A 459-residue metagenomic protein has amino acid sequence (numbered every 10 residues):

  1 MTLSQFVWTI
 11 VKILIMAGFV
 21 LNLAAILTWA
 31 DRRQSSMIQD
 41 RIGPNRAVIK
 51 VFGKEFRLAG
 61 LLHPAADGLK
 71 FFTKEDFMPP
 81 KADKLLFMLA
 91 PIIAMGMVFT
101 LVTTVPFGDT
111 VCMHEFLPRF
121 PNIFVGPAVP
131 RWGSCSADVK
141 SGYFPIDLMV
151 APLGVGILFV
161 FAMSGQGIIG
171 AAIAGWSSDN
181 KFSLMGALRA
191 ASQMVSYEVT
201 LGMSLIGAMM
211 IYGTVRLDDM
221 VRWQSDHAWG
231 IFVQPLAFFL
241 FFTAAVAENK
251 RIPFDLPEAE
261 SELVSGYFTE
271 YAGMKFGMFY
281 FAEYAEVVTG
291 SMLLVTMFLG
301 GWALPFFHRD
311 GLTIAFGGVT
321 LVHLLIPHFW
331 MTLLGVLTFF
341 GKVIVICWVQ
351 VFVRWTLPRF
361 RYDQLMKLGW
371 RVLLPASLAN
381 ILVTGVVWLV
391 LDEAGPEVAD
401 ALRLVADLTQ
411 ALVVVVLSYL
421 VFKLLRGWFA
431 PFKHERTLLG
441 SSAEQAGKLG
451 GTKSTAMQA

Functional and structural regions predicted by a protein language model:
M1-A459: Selective transmembrane helix interface/packing segments
